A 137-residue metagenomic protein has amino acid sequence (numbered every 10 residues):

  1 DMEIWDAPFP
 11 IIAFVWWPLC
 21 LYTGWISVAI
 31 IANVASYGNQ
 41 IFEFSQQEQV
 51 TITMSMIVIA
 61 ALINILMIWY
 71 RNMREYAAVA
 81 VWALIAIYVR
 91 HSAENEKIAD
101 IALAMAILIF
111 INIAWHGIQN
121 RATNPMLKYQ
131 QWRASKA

Functional and structural regions predicted by a protein language model:
D1-F9: Internal transmembrane alpha-helix with an interfacial aromatic "cap," most often the third helix
M2, N33-F44, R90, Q119-L127: Perimembrane helix-loop junctions in membrane proteins
P8-V15, F44-I52, I98-A102: Non-cytosolic membrane-interface motifs at loop->transmembrane helix junctions
F9-F14, A32-F44, A61-Y70: Short juxtamembrane and helix-loop transition motifs at transmembrane-helix boundaries in membrane proteins
F14-N33: Alpha-helical transmembrane segments of multi-pass integral membrane proteins
V28-Y37, A83-I87: Membrane-embedded alpha-helical segments in integral membrane proteins
G38-V50, V58-A60, Q131-S135: Membrane-interfacial catalytic/cofactor-binding modules of polytopic membrane enzymes
S55-A137: C-terminal transmembrane-bundle signature of multipass membrane proteins, characterized by strong activation on
